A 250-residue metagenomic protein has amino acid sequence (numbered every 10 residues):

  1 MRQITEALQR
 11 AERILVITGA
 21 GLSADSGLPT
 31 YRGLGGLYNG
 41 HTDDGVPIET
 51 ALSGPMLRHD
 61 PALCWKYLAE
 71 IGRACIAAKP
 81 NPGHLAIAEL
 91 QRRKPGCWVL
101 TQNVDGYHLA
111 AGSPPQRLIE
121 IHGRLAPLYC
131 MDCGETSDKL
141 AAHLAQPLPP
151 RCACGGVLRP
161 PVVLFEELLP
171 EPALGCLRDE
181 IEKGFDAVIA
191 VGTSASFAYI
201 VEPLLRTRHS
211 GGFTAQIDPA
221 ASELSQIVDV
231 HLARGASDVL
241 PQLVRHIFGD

Functional and structural regions predicted by a protein language model:
M1-D250: Conserved catalytic core of sirtuin-type NAD+-dependent deacylases
